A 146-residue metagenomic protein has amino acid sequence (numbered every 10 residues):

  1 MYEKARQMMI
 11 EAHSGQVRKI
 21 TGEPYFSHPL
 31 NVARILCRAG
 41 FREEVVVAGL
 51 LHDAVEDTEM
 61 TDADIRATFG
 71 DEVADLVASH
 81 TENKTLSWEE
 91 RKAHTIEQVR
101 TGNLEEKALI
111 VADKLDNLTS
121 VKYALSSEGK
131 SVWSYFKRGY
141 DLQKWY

Functional and structural regions predicted by a protein language model:
M1-Y146: Active-site helical microenvironments for divalent-metal-assisted chemistry
